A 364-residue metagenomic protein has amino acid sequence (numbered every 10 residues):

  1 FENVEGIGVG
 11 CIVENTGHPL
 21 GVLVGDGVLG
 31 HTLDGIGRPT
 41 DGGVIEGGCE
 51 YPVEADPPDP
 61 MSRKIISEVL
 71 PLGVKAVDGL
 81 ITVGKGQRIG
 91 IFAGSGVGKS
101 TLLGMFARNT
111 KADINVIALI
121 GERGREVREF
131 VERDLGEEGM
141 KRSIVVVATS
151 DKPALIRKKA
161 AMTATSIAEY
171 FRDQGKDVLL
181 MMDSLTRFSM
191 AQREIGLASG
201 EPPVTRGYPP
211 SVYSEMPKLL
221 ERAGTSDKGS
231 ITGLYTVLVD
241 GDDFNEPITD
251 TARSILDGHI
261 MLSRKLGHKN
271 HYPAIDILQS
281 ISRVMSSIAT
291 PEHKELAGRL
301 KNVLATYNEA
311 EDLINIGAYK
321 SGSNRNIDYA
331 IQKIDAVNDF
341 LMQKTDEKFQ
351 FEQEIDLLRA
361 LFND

Functional and structural regions predicted by a protein language model:
F1-L70: Acidic-enriched and Gly/Ser
G17, L72-G86: Pre-Walker A (pre-P-loop) alpha-helix and adjacent loop at the N terminus of AAA/AAA+ ATPase modules, a conserved
G79-L80, G86-D364: P-loop NTPase catalytic core
